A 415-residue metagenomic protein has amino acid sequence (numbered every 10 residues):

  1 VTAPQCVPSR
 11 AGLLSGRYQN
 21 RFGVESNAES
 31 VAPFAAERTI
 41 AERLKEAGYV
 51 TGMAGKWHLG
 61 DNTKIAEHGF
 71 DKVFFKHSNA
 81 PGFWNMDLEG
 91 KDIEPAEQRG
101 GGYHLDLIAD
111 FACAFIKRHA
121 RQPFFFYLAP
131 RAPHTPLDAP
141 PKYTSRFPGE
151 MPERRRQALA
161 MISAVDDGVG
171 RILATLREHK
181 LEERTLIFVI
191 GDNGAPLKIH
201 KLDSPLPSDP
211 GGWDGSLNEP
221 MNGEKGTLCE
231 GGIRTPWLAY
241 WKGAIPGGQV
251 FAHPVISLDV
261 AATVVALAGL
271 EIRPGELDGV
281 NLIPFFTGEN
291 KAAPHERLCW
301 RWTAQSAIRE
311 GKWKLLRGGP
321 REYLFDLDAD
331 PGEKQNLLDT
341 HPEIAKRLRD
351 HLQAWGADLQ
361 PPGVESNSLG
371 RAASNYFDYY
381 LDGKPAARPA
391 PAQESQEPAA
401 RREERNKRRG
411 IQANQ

Functional and structural regions predicted by a protein language model:
V1-E322, A329-D350, A354-A357, P361-N367 (+1 more regions): Formylglycine-dependent sulfatase
